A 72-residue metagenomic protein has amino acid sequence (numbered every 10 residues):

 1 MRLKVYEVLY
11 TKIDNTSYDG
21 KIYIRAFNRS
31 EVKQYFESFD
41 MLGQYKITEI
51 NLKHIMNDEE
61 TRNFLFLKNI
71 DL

Functional and structural regions predicted by a protein language model:
M1-S17: Short aromatic-glycine-(Arg/Gly/Cys) micro-motifs in beta-strand/loop hairpins
E7-L9, K21, K46-N51: Ser/Thr- (and often Asn-) enriched beta-sheet segments in non-cytosolic proteins
N15-Y18, I55-N57: Short, surface-exposed beta-strand/loop "edge" segments at domain boundaries and coil↔beta transitions
S17-N28: A short, exposed loop/beta-hairpin motif centered on an aromatic-Gly-Thr core
S30-Y35: Short amphipathic alpha-helices within nucleic acid-binding modules
S38-L72: Short, mixed-charge low-complexity intrinsically disordered segments
